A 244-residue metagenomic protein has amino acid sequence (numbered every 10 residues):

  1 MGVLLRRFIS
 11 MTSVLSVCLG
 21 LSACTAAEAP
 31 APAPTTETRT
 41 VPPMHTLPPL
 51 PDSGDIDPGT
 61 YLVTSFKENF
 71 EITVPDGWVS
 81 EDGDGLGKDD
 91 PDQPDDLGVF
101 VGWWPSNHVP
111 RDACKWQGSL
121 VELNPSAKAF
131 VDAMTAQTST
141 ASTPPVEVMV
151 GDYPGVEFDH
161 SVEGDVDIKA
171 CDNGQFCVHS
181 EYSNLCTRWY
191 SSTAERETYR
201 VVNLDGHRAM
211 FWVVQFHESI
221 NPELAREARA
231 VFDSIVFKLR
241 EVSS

Functional and structural regions predicted by a protein language model:
G2-S106, S183-A194, V202-H207, F211-S244: N-terminal targeting sequences that direct proteins away from the cytosol to non-cytosolic compartments
L19-L21, A27, R111, W116-S119 (+3 more regions): General secretory precursor processing signal
T36, A141-P145, G155-E157: Generic structural motif
L62-A136, E147-V156, S161-D167, D172: Secretory pathway targeting signatures of secreted, lumenal, and periplasmic proteins
G118-V121, P144-P145, Q215-P222: Second-shell loop/turn segments in exported
N124-T135, A141-S142, Y190-V201: Alpha-helix-centered segments that form part of catalytic cores
T140-G151, L239-S244: Short glycine-rich, low-complexity/disordered patches
V162-R200: Mixed-charge, low-complexity intrinsically disordered segments
